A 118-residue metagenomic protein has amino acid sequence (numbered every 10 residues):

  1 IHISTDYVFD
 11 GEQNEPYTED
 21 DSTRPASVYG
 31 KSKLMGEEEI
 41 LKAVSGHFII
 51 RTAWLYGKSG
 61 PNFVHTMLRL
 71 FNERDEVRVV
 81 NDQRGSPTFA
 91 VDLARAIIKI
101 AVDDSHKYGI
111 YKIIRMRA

Functional and structural regions predicted by a protein language model:
S4-D6, D82: Histidine-centered beta-alpha loop that forms part of the nucleotide-sugar donor binding/catalytic region in diverse
V8, G57, V102, A118: Active-site proximal helix/loop that lines the substrate pocket of Rossmann-like NAD(P)-dependent oxidoreductase domains
V8-I50, W54-L55: Catalytic helix-loop patch of NAD(P)-dependent Rossmann-fold dehydrogenases
K33, I100-D103: N-terminal first-folded block
E38-G85, A90-K99: NAD(P)-dependent short-chain dehydrogenase/reductase
A96, D103-A118: Mid/C-terminal beta-alpha module of Rossmann-like enzyme folds, strongest in SDR-family dehydrogenases/epimerases
